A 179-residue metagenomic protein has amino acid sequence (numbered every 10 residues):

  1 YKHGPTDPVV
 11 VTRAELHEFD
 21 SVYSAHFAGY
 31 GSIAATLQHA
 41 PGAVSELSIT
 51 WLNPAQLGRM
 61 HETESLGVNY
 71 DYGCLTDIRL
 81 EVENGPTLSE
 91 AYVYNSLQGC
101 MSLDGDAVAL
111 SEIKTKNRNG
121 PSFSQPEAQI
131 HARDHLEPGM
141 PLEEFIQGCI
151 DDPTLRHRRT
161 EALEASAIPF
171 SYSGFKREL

Functional and structural regions predicted by a protein language model:
Y1-L179: Glycine-aromatic micro-motifs
